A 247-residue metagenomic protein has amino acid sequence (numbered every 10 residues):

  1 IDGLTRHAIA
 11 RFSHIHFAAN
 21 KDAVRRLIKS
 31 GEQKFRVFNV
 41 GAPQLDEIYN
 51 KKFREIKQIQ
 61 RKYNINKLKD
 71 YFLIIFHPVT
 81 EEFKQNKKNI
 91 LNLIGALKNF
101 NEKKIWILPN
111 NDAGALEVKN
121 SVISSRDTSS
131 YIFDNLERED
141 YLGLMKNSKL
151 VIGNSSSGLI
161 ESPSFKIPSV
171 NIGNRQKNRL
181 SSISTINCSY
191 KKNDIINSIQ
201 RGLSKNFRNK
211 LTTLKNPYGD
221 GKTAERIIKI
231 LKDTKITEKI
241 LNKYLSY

Functional and structural regions predicted by a protein language model:
D2-H14, M145: A conserved, positively charged/aromatic
F12-K88, Y247: A nucleotide-sugar donor-handling region in carbohydrate enzymes
H16, E137-I183: A donor-sugar binding/catalytic signature common to diverse glycosyltransferases and related nucleotide-sugar
A18, F38-V40, F133-D134, I186-K191: Short acidic-hydrophobic, aromatic-tinged amphipathic segments that line or gate anion-handling sites
F53-N147: Donor-nucleotide binding loops and adjacent catalytic segments primarily of GT-B fold Leloir glycosyltransferases
K177-G202, K210-E225: Change "using UDP/GDP/dTDP sugars" to "using nucleotide sugars
S204-Y247: C-terminal amphipathic helix plus adjacent low-complexity, charged tail appended to glycosyltransferase catalytic
